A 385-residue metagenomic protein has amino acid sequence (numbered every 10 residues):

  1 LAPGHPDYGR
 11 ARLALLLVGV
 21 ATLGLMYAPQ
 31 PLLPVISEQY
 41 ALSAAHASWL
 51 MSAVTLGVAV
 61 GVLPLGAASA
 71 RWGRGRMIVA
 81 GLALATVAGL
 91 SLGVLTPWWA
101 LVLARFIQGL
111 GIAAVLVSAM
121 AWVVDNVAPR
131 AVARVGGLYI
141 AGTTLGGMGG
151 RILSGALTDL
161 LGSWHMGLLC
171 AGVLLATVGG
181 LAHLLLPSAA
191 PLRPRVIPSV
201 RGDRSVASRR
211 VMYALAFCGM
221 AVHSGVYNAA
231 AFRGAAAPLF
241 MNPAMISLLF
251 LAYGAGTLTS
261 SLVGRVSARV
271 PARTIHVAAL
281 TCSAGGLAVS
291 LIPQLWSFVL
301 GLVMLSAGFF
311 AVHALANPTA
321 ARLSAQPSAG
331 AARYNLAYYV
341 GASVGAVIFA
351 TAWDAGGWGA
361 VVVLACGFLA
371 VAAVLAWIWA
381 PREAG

Functional and structural regions predicted by a protein language model:
A41, G73, V94-A100, G162 (+1 more regions): Helix-breaking motifs and short loop linkers at transmembrane-helix boundaries and internal kinks in secondary membrane
V60-W98: Conserved MFS/SLC helix-loop-helix module at the cytosolic interface between two early adjacent transmembrane helices
G61-R74, T259-P271, W353: Helix-to-loop junctions at the C-terminal end of transmembrane segments in multipass secondary transporters
A88, W99-Q108, W296-M304: Paired small-residue
W98, P129-P187: Helix-loop-helix hairpin linking two adjacent transmembrane segments in secondary transporters
A104-T143: Cytoplasmic helix-loop-helix junction between adjacent transmembrane helices in 12-TM secondary transporters
R273-A316: C-terminal transmembrane helical hairpin of 12-TM major facilitator-type secondary transporters
